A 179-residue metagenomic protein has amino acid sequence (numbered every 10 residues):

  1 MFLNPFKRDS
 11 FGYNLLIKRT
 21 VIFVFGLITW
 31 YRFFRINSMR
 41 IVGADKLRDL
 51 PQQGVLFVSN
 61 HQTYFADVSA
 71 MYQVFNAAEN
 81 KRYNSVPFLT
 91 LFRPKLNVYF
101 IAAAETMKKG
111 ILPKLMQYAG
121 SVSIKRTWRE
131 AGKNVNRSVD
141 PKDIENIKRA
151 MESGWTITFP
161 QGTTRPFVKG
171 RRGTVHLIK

Functional and structural regions predicted by a protein language model:
M1-V42, A70, G110-A119: A transmembrane-helix-recognition feature enriched in membrane-embedded lipid enzymes and envelope glyco-/phospholipid
R35-K179: Soluble catalytic domains of membrane acyltransferases
